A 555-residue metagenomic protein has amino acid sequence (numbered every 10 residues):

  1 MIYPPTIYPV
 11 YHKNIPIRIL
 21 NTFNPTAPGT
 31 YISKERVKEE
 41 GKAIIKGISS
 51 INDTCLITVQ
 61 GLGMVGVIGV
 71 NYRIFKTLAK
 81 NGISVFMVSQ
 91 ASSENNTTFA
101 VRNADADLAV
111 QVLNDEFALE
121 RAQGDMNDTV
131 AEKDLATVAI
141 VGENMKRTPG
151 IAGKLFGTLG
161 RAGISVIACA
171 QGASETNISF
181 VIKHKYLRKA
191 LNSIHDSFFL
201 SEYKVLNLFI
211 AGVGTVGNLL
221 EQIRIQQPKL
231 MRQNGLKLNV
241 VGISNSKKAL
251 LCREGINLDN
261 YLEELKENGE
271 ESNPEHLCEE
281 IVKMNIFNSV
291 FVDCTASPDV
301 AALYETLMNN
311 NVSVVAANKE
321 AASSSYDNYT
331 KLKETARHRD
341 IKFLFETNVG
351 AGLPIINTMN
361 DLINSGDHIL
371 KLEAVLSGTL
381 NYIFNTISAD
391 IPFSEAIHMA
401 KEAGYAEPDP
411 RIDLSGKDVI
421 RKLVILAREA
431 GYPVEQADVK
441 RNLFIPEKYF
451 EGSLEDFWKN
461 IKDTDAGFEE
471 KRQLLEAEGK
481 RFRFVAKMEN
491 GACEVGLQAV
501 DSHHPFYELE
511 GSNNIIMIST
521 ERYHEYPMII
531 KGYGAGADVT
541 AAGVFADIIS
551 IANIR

Functional and structural regions predicted by a protein language model:
M1-S201: C-terminal catalytic "cap/lid" subdomain
I7, F75, F156, E221 (+2 more regions): Generic hydrophobic/aromatic pocket-lining and core-packing "Φ" positions
A139, K371-L376, N381-F384, M399 (+1 more regions): Catalytic, metal-anchored helix/loop core of enzyme active sites in primary metabolism
L187, L191-L206, P228-L230, E279-V282: A short, basic/flexible loop-to-alpha-helix module at the beginning of a structural domain
N207-V213, G217-N309: N-terminal glycine-/serine-/threonine-rich beta1-alpha1-beta2 phosphate-ribose binding loop of Rossmann-like
S297-N310, K319-E346, A351-M359: Rossmann-fold NAD(P)-binding glycine/threonine-rich loop
R337-D340, L344-A403, D413-K417, I425: Rossmann-like NAD(P)H-binding beta-loop-alpha module
T386-I387, S394-E508, N513: Substrate-binding/catalytic subdomain of NAD(P)-dependent oxidoreductase enzymes
